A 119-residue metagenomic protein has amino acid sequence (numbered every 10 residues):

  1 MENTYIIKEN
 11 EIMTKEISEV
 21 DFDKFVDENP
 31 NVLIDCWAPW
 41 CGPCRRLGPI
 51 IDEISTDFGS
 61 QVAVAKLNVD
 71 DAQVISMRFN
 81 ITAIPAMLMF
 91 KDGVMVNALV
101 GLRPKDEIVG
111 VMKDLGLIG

Functional and structural regions predicted by a protein language model:
M1-M13, V109-G110, L117-G119: N-terminal targeting signals for export/organelle localization
M13, W37, A63-A65: Conserved Rossmann-like nucleotide-binding pocket used by diverse enzymes that bind dinucleotide cofactors
T14-V32: A short beta-strand-turn-helix
N29-N31, G48-L67: Conserved helix-turn-beta segment immediately C-terminal to the redox Cys motif in thioredoxin-like folds
P30, C36-W40, A83: Short pre-active-site segment immediately N-terminal to redox-active cysteine/selenocysteine motifs in thiol-based
C36-I50: Conserved redox-active cysteine motifs that mediate thiol-disulfide chemistry, especially di-cysteine Cys-X(1-2)-Cys
V69-M77: Structural microenvironment flanking redox-active thiols in thiol-disulfide oxidoreductases
A83, L88-G119: Non-catalytic, surface beta->alpha helical segment in thiol-disulfide oxidoreductase systems
